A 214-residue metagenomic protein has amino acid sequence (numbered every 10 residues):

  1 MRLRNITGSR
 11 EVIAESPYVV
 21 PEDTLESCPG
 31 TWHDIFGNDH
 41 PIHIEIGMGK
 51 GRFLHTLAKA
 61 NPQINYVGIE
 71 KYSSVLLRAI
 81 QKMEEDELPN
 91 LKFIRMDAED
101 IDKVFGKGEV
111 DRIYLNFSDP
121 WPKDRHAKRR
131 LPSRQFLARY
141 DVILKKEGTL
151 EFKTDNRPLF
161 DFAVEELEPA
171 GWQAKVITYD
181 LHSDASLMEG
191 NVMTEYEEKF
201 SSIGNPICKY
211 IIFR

Functional and structural regions predicted by a protein language model:
M1-I42, R52-K59: S-adenosyl-L-methionine
I46-G49: Class I SAM-dependent methyltransferase "Motif I" SAM/SAH-binding loop
I64-V67: Short beta-strand element of Class I
Y72: Conserved SAM/SAH-binding beta-strand->alpha-helix loop
I80-K107: S-adenosyl-L-methionine
P132-K146: A short glycine-rich, Lys/Arg-flanked "PGG" loop and its adjoining helix->strand segment in the class I
E147-T154: Conserved beta-strand signature within the Rossmann-like core of class I S-adenosyl-L-methionine
E165, A170-R214: Class I S-adenosyl-L-methionine
